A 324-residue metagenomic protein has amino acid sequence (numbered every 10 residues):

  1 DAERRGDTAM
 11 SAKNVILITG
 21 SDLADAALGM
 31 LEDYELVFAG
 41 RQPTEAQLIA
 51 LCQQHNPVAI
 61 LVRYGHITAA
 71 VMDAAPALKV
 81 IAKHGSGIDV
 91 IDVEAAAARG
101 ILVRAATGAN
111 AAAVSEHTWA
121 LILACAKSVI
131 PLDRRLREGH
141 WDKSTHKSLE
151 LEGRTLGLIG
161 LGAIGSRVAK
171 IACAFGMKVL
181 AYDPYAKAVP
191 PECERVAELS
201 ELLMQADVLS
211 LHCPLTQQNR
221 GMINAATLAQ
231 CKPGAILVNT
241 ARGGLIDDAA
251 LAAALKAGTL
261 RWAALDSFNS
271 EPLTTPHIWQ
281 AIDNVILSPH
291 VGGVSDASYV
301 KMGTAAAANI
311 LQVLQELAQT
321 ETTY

Functional and structural regions predicted by a protein language model:
A2-P57: N-terminal glycine-/charge-rich "phosphate-binding" loop or analogous flexible N-terminal tail
A39-R41, R63, H84-G85, I101-A112 (+3 more regions): Short beta->alpha connector loops at strand-helix junctions that form conserved, small/polar/Pro-enriched
Q53, A69-M72, L180, P184-I278: Rossmann-like adenosine-cofactor binding region
A97, R104-E116, S267-Y324: C-terminal helix-to-coil terminal segments
R99, A106-T155, K170, A174: Phosphate-binding beta-alpha-beta segment of Rossmann-like dinucleotide-binding domains, i.e., the NAD(P)
L161-G162: Glycine-rich Rossmann-fold phosphate-binding loop(s) that bind the pyrophosphate of adenine dinucleotide cofactors
G165-S166: N-terminal Rossmann-fold NAD(P) dinucleotide-binding loop
